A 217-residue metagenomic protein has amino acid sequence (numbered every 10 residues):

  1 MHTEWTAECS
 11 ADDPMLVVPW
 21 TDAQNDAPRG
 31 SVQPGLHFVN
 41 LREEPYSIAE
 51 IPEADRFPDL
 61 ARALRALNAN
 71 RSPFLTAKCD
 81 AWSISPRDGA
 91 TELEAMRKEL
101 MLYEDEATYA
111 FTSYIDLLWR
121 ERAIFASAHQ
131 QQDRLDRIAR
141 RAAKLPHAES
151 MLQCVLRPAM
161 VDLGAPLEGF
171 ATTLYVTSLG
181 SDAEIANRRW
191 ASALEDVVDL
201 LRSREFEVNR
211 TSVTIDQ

Functional and structural regions predicted by a protein language model:
M1-A107, T214-Q217: N-terminal low-complexity, intrinsically disordered segments
A77-Q217: Intrinsic disorder/low-complexity polar-acidic segments
